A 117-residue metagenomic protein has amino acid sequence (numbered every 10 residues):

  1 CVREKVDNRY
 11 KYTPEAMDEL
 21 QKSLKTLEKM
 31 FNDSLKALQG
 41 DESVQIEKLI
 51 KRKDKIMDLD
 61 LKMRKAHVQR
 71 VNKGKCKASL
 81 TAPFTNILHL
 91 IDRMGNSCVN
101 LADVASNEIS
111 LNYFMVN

Functional and structural regions predicted by a protein language model:
C1-N117: Cytosolic, long alpha-helical scaffolding segments
